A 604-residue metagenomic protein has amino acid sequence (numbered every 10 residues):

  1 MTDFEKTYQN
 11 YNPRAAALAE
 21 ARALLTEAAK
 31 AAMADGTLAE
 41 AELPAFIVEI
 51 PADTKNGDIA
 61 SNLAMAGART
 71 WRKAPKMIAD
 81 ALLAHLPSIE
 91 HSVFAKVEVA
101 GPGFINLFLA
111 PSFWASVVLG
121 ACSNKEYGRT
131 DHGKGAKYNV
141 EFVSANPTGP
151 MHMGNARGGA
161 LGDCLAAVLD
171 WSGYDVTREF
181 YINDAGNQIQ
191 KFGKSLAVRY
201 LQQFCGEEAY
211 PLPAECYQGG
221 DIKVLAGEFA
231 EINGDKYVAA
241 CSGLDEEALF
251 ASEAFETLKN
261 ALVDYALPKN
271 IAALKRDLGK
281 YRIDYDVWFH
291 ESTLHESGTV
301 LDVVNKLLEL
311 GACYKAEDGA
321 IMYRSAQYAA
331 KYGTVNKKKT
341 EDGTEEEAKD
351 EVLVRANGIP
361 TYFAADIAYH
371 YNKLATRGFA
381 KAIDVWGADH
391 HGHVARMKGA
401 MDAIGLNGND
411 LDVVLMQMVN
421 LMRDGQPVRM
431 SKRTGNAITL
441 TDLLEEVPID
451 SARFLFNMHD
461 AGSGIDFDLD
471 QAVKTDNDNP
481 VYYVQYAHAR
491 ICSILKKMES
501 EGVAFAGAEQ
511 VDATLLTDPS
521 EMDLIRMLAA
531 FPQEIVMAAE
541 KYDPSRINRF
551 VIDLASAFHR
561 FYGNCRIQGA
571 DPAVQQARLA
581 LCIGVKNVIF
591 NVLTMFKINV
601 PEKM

Functional and structural regions predicted by a protein language model:
T2-A115, N124, R129-M604: Non-catalytic interaction-recognition regions
A121: His/Asp/Glu-rich metal-coordinating catalytic cores of metallo-dependent phosphodiesterases/hydrolases acting on
